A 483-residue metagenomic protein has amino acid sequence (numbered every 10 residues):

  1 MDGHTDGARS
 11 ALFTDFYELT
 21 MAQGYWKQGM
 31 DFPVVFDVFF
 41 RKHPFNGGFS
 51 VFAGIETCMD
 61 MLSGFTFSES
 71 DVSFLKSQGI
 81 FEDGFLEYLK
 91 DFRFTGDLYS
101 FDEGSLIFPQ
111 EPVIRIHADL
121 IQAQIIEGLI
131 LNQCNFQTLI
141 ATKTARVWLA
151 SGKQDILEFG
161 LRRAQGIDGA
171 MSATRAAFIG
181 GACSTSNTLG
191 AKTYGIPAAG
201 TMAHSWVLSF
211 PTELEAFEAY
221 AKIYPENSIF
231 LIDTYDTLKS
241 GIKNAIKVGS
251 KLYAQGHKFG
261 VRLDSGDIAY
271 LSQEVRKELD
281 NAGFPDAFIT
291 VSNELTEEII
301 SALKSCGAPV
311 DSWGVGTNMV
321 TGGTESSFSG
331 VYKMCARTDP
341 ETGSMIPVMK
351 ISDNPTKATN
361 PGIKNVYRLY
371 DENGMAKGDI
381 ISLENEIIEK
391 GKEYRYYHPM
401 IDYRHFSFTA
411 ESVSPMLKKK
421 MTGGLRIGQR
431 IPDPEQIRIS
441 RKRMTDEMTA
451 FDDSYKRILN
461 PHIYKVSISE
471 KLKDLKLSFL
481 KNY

Functional and structural regions predicted by a protein language model:
M1-P33, K42-P44, I80-F81, L86-F284 (+4 more regions): Buried, small/hydrophobic-residue-enriched core segments of structured protein domains
D2-F32, F36, R41, F45-G47 (+2 more regions): Gly/Ser/Thr/Ala-enriched C-terminal appendages of enzymes
D15, G54, F67-D71, L75 (+8 more regions): Alpha-helix initiation/capping motif
M30, V34-K90: N-terminal, Lys/Arg-enriched amphipathic/low-complexity engagement segments that precede the first folded domain
I55-T57, L139, Q436-S440: Short amphipathic alpha-helical segments
S73-F74, T142-R146, G160, K456-I463: Short coil/turn segments at secondary-structure boundaries
A199, V261, I289, D311-W313: Hydrophobic residues within beta-strands of alpha/beta enzymes
S292: Short hydrophobic "strand-cap" motifs at the C-terminus of beta-strands
